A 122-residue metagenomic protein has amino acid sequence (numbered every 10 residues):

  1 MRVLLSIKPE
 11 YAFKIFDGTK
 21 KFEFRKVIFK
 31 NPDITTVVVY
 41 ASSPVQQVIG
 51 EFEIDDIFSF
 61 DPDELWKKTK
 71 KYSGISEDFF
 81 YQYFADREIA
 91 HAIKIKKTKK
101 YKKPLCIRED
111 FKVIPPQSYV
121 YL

Functional and structural regions predicted by a protein language model:
M1-L122: Structured alpha/beta reader/binder surfaces that contact nucleic acids or chromatin modification marks
